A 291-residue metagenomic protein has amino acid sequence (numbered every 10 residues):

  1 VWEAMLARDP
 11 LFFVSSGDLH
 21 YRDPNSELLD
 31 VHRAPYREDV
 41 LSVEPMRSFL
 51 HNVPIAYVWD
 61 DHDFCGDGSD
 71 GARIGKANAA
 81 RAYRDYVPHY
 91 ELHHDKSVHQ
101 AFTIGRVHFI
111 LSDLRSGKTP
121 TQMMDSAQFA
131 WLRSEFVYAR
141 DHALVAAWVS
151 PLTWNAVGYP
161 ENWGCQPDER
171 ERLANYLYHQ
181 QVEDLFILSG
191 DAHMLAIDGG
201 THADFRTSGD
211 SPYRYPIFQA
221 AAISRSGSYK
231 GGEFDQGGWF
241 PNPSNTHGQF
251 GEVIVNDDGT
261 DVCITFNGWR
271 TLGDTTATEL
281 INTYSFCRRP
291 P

Functional and structural regions predicted by a protein language model:
V1-P291: Metal-dependent phosphoester/phosphodiester hydrolase catalytic core
